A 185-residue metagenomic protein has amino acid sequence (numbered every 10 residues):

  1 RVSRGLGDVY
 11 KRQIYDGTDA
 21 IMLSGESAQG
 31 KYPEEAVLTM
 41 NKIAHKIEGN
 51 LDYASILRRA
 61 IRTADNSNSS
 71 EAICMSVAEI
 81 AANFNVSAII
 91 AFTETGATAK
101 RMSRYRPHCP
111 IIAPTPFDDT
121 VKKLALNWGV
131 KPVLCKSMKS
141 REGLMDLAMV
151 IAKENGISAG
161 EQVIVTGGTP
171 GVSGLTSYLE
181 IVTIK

Functional and structural regions predicted by a protein language model:
R1-Y10: Single conserved hydrophobic/aromatic residue that forms the stacking wall/gate of nucleotide- or nucleobase-binding
K11-P33: Glycine-rich phosphate-binding active-site loops on the catalytic face of alpha/beta enzymes
I14, A82, K153-G156: Non-catalytic positions within long, well-ordered alpha-helices that form the structural scaffold/packing of enzyme
S24, G30, G49-R59, S87 (+2 more regions): Flexible, glycine/charged-enriched surface loops at secondary-structure junctions
S27-E48, S177-V182: C-terminal helical cap(s) of enzyme catalytic domains, especially alpha/beta-barrels
T39-A78: Long, charged amphipathic helices and adjacent flexible linkers at domain junctions
T98-K100, R106-G143: Nucleotide-binding motor/catalytic cores of P-loop/tubulin-like NTPases across gene-expression machines
M145, M149-I151, S158-T166, P170-G171 (+1 more regions): C-terminal binding/interaction regions
